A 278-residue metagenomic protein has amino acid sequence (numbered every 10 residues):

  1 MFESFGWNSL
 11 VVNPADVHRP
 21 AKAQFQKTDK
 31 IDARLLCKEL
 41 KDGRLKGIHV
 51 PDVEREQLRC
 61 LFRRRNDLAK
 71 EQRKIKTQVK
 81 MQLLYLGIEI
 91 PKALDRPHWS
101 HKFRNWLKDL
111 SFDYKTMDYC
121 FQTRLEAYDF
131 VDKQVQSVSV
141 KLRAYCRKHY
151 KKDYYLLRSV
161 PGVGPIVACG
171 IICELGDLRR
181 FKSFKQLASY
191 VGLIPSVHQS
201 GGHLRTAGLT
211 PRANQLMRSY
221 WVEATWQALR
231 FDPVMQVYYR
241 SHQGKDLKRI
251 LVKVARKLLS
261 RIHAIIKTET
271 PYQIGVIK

Functional and structural regions predicted by a protein language model:
E3, S9-P51, E56, H98 (+2 more regions): Short alpha-helix plus adjacent loop in nuclease-associated cores
L35-M81, Y85: Extended, highly charged alpha-helical segments
L40, F121, L157, I171 (+4 more regions): Short alpha-helical scaffolding segments that buttress acidic/His motifs in well-ordered protein cores
G43-K46, I75-K76, G176-R180, Q227-M235 (+1 more regions): Short helix-capping/linker segments at secondary-structure and domain boundaries
N66-L156, I277: Glycine-rich, often acidic, oxyanion-interacting loops/wings at catalytic, nucleic-acid, or phospho-protein interfaces
Y155-S159, P165-L247: Phosphate-backbone recognition surface of nucleic-acid-processing proteins
G201-H203, Y239-K278: Low-complexity, acidic/Ser/Thr- and charged residue-rich accessory regions of DNA metabolism proteins
